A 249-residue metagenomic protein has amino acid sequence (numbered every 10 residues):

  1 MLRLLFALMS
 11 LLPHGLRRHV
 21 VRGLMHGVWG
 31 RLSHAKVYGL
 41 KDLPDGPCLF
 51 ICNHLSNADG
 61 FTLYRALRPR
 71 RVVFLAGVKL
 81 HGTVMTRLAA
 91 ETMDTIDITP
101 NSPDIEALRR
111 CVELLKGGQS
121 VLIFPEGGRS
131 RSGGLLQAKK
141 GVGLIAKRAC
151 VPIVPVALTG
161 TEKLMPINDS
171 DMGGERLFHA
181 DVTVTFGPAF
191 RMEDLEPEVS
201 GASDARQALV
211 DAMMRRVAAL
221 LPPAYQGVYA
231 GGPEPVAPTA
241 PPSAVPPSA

Functional and structural regions predicted by a protein language model:
M1, L5-L32, G82-T92, N168 (+1 more regions): Alpha-helical membrane-targeting segments
L2-M9, E106-A249: Non-catalytic C-terminal accessory region of glycerolipid acyltransferases and related lyso-lipid remodeling enzymes
L16-R18, R22-H54: Helix-to-loop junction immediately C-terminal to a conserved catalytic motif
L24-M25, T92-I98, P125-R129: Short, basic, glycine/proline-bearing loop/turn elements
V28-G30, L67, A89-A90, L114 (+1 more regions): A generic structural signal for well-ordered alpha-helical segments
L32-K36, S102-L108: Glycine-rich, highly charged phosphate/nucleotide-binding loops
V37, L75, I96-I98, V156 (+1 more regions): Hydrophobic residues at beta-strand termini and immediately following loops that shape nucleotide-binding pockets
P44-P103, R110: Catalytic core of membrane glycerolipid acyltransferases/transacylases, capturing the structured, soluble-facing
